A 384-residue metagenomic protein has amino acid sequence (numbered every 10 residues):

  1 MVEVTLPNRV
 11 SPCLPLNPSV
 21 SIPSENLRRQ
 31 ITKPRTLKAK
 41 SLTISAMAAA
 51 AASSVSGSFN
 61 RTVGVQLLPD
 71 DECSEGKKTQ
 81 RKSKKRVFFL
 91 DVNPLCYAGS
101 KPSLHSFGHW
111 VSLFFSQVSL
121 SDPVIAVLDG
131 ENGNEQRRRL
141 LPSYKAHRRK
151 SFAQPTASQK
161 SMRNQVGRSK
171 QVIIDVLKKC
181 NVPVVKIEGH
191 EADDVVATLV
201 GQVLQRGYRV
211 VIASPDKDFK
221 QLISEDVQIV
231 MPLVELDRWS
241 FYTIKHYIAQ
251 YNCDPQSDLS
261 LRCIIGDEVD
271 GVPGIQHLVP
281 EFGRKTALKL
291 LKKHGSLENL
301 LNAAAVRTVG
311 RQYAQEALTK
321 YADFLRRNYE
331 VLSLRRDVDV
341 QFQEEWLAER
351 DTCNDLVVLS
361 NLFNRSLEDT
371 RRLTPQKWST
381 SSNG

Functional and structural regions predicted by a protein language model:
V2-K84, F89-V92, G99, K320 (+2 more regions): Low-complexity, acidic/Ser/Thr- and charged residue-rich accessory regions of DNA metabolism proteins
V2-P18, R149-F342: Extended two-metal-dependent nuclease catalytic cores across DNA- and RNA-processing enzymes
D71-E75, F107-L113, A197-T198, E316: Short alpha-helical segments and helix-capping/turn motifs at coil-helix boundaries
F88-F115: N-terminal catalytic cores of NTP/NDP-binding nucleotidyl/phosphoryl-transfer enzymes
L95-Y97, N132-Q136, D218-Q221: Short, active-site-adjacent cap segments at secondary-structure transitions
S100, R137-L141, L222-V227: Short acidic, glycine/serine/threonine-rich loops at helix termini
S106-I125, I174-K179: A short, N-terminal amphipathic alpha-helix
V124-D129, V230-L233: Short internal beta-strands
